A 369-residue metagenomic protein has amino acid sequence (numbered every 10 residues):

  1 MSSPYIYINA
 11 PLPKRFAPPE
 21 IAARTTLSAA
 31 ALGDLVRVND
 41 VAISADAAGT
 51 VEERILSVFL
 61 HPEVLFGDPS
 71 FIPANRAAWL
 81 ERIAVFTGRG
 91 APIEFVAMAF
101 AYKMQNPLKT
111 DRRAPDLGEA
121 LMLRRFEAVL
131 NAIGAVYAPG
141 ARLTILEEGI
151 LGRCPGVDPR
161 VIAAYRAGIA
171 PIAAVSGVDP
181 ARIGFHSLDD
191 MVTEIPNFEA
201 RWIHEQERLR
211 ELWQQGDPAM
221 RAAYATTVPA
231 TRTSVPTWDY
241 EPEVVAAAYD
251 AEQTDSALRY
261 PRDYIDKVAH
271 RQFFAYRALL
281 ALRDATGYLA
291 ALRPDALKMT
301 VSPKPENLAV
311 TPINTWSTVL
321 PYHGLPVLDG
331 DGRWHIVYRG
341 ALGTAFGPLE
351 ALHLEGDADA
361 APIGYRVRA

Functional and structural regions predicted by a protein language model:
M1-G49, A358, Y365-A369: Intrinsically disordered, low-structural-confidence terminal and linker regions
D40-L123: N-terminal regions that are enriched for targeting/export leaders and immediately downstream pro/stem segments
A84-A91, A135-G140, R293: Flexible, charged surface loops at secondary-structure boundaries
G88-L108, T144-R153, F185-V192: Short loop/turn segments at strand-loop or loop-helix junctions that form parts of catalytic or ligand-binding pockets
G118-A138: Histidine-anchored nucleotide/phosphate-binding helix
V136-L151, A296: Short glycine-rich, low-complexity/disordered patches
G149-H323: A substrate-binding/cap region within the structured catalytic cores of diverse enzymes
V310-A369: Long C-terminal appendages of very large multidomain proteins
